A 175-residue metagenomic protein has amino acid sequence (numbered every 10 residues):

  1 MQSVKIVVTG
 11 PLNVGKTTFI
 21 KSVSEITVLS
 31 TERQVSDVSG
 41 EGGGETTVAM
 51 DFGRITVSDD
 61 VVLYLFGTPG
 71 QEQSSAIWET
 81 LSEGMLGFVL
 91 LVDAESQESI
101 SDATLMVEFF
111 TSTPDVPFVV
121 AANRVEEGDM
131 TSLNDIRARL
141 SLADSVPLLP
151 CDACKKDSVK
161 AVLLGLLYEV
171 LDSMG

Functional and structural regions predicted by a protein language model:
M1-G44, G53-T56, V62-Y64: Conserved G1/Walker A P-loop phosphate-binding module
S3, G84-G87, P114-F118, D144-V146: Short glycine-/polar-rich loops that comprise or flank the Walker A/P-loop and associated switch/sensor motifs
T9, T68-G70, D152-A153: A short hydrophobic beta-strand->loop->alpha-helix junction that borders the nucleotide-binding pocket of P-loop NTPases
T47, T56-D59, E79-G84, F110-P114 (+1 more regions): Conserved catalytic network of the ASCE P-loop NTPase/AAA+ motor domain
V57-S75: Switch II (G3) loop of P-loop NTPases
Q73-S96, F109-T113: Inter-motif core of Ras-like GTPase G domains
V92-D144: Conserved C-terminal guanine-recognition region of P-loop GTPase G domains, centered on the G4
E126-G175: Canonical P-loop GTPase G-domain recognition
